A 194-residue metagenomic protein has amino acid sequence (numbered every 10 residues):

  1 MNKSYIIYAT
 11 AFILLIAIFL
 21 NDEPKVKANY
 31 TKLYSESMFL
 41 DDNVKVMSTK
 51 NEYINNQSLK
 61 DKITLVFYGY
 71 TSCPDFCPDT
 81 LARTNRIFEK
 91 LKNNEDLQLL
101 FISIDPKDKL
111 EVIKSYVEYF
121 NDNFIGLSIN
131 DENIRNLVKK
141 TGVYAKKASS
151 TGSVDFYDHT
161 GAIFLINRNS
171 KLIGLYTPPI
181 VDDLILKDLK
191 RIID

Functional and structural regions predicted by a protein language model:
M1-N43, D194: N-terminal targeting signals for export/organelle localization
F39-D41, K62-I63, D158-T160: Short, small/polar residue-rich loop motifs at catalytic or cofactor-binding pockets
K45-V46, L165: Hydrophobic beta-strand positions
I54-N55, I173: Generic structural signal for well-ordered beta-strand positions
N55-T80, T84: Short active-site neighborhood of thiol/selenol oxidoreductases, capturing the structured segment around
T64-F67, F101-S103, A162-F164, L175: Soluble periplasmic/extracytoplasmic beta-strand elements of cell-envelope proteins
L81-K139: Structural microenvironment flanking redox-active thiols in thiol-disulfide oxidoreductases
N133-D188: Thiol/disulfide oxidoreductase modules built on the thioredoxin-like
